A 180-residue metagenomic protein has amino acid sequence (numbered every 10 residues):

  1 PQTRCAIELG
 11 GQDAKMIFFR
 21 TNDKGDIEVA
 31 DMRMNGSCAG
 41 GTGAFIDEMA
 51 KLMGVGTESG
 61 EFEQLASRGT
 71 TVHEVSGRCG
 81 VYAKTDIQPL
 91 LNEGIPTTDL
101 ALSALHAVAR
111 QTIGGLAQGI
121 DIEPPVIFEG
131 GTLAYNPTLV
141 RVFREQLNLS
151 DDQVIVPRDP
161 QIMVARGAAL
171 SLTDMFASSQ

Functional and structural regions predicted by a protein language model:
P1-G10, K15-R20, G25, I113-Q118 (+1 more regions): Conserved phosphate-binding catalytic cores of ATP/NTP-utilizing and phosphoryl-transfer enzymes
I7-G11, R33-G41, S103-L105, I127 (+2 more regions): Active-site nucleophile and cofactor-binding loops and adjacent substrate-binding regions of central metabolic enzymes
K15-N22, D31-M32, I46, E74-G77 (+2 more regions): Short acidic, glycine/serine/threonine-rich loops at helix termini
T21, E28-S67, L170, D174: Glycine-rich phosphate-binding loop plus the immediately following alpha-helix
I46-E48, V156-Q180: Glycine-rich phosphate-binding/hydrolytic loop that grips phosphoryl groups
D47, T57-L91: Conserved ATP-utilizing enzyme core subdomain
A83-G114, Q161: Adenine-nucleotide phosphate-binding core of ATP-dependent small-molecule kinases
A117-Q146, P157-Q161: Glycine-rich phosphate-binding loops at beta-strand->alpha-helix junctions
